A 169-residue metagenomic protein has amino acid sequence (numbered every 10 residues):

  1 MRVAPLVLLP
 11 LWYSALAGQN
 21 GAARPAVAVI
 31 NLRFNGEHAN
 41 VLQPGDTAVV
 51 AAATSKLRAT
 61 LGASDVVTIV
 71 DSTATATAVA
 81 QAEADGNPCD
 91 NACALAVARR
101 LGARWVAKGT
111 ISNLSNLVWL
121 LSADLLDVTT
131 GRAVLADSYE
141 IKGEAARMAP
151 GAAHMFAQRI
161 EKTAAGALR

Functional and structural regions predicted by a protein language model:
A4-A15: Bacterial N-terminal signal peptides
N20-E37, S55-V67, A96-R100, N113-V118 (+1 more regions): C-terminal/domain-edge helix-coil "capping" segments
F34-A39, T75-T77: A short, flexible beta-alpha/helix-coil linker loop
H38-Q43, A80-E83: Short acidic, glycine/proline-rich loop/turn micro-motifs
N40-A52: Glycine- and acidic-residue-enriched helix-capping/strand-helix junction motifs
T54-S55, N91: Generic non-transmembrane alpha-helix signal with a bias for helix starts/N-cap capping motifs
A63-K108: Short, solvent-exposed, polar/charged sequence segments at loop or secondary-structure edges
